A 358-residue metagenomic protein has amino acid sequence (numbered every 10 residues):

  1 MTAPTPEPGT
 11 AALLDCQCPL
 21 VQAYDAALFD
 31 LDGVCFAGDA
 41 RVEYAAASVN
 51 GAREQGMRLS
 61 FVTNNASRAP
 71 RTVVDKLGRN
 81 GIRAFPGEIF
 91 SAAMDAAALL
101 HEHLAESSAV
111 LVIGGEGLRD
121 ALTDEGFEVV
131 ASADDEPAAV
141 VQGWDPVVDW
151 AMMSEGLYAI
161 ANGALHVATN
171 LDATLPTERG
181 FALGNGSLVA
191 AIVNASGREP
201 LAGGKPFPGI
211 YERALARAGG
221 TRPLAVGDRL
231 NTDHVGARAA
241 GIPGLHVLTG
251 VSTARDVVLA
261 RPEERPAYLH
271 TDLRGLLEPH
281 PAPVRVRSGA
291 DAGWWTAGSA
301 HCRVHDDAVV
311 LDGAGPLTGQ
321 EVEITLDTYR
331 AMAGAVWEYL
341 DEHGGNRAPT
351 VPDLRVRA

Functional and structural regions predicted by a protein language model:
T2-F29, A37-D39, G51-E54, V74-G87 (+2 more regions): Asp-based, Mg2+/Mn2+-dependent phosphohydrolase catalytic module
G33: Receiver (REC) domain active-site loop signature in two-component systems and cognate sites in sensor histidine kinases
V62: Glycine-rich loop-to-alpha-helix module at the N-terminal edge of alpha/beta enzyme cores
N65: Conserved phosphate/oxyanion-binding catalytic-loop motifs
A92-M94: Polytopic endomembrane small-metabolite transporters, centered on the Drug/Metabolite Transporter
